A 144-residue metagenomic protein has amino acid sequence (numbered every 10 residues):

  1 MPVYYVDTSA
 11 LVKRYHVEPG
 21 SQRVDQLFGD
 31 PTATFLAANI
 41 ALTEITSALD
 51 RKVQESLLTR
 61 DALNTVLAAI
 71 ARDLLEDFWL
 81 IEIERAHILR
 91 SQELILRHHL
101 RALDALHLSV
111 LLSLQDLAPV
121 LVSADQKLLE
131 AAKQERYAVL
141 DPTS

Functional and structural regions predicted by a protein language model:
M1, T32-F35, D77-W79, Q115-V120: Short active-site oxyanion
M1-A41, K52-T65, T143-S144: Short, well-structured N-terminal submotif of metal-dependent ribonuclease cores
P2-V3, L108-S109, S113-S144: Acidic, PIN/NYN-like endoribonuclease modules and their adjacent C-terminal/linker elements
V6, A37, E82, A102-A105 (+1 more regions): Short beta-strand scaffold positions
L11, A41, H87, H107 (+1 more regions): Alpha-helix capping/helix-boundary segments
D50-E82: Helix-adjacent hinge/juxtasegments
V66, L74-H98, A105-S109: Acidic catalytic patch
